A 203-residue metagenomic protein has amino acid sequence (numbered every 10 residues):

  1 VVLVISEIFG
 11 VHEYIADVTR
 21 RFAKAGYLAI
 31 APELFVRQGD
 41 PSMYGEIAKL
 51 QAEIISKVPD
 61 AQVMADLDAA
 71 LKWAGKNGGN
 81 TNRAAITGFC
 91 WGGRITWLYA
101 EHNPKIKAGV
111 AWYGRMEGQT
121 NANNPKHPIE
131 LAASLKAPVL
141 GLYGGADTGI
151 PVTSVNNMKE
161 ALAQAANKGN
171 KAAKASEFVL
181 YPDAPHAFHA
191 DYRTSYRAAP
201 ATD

Functional and structural regions predicted by a protein language model:
V1-G79, H127, F188-R193: Serine-hydrolase catalytic machinery in alpha/beta-hydrolase-like enzymes
V18, P128, P151-Q164, E177: Short alpha-helix in the alpha/beta-hydrolase fold that links the catalytic acid
Y27, L34, G114, Y181-D183: Active-site loop/turn elements of alpha/beta-hydrolase fold enzymes, especially the short glycine-/histidine-rich
I30-A31, A111, G141: Hydrophobic residues in well-ordered beta-strands that form the structural core
L67-S134: Primarily recognizes the serine-hydrolase "nucleophile elbow" in alpha/beta-hydrolase and SGNH/GDSL folds
L135, G141-Y143: Short beta-strand/loop motif that positions the catalytic acidic residue of the alpha/beta-hydrolase fold
A146-I150: Acidic catalytic loop of the alpha/beta-hydrolase fold
A165-D203: C-terminal catalytic histidine-bearing segment of alpha/beta-hydrolase fold enzymes
